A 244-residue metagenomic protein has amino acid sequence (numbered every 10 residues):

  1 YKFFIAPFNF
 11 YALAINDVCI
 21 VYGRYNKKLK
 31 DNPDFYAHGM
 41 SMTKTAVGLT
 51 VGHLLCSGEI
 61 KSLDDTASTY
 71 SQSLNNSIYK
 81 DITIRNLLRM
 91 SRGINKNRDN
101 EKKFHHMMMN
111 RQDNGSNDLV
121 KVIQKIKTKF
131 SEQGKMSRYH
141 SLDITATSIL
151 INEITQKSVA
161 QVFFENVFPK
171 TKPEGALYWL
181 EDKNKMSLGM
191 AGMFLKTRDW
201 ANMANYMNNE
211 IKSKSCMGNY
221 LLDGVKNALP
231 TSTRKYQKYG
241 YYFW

Functional and structural regions predicted by a protein language model:
Y1-D31: A short, well-structured edge-of-sheet supersecondary motif
V18, H38-S62, L87, T147-I151 (+1 more regions): Active-site SXXK
M40, S137-Y139: Catalytic tyrosine of NAD(P)H-dependent dehydrogenase/reductases that use a Tyr as the general acid/base
G52, S68, R85-L88, V120 (+7 more regions): Non-transmembrane alpha-helical segments in soluble domains of secreted/periplasmic/extracellular proteins
C56-N95, K125-K129, I154-A191, L195: Active-site helix/loop module of the DD-peptidase/beta-lactamase fold, centered on the serine-lysine SxxK catalytic
K103-I126: Amphipathic alpha-helical interface segments
D143-L150, G189-S213: Active-site-proximal alpha-helical segments within enzyme catalytic domains
E174-L177, L222-W244: Active-site Gly/Thr loop motif
